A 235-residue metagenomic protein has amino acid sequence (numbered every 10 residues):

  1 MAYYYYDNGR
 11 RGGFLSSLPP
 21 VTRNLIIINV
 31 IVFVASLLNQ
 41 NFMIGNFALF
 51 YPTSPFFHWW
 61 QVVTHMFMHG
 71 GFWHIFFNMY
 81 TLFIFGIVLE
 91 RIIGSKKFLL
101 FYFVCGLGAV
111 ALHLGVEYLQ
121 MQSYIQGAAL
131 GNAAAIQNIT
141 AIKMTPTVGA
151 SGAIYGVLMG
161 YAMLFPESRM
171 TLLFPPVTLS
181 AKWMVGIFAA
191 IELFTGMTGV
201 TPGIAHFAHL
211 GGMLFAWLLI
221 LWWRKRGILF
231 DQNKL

Functional and structural regions predicted by a protein language model:
M1-L235: A detector for small-residue-rich transmembrane helices and their helix-helix packing motifs
